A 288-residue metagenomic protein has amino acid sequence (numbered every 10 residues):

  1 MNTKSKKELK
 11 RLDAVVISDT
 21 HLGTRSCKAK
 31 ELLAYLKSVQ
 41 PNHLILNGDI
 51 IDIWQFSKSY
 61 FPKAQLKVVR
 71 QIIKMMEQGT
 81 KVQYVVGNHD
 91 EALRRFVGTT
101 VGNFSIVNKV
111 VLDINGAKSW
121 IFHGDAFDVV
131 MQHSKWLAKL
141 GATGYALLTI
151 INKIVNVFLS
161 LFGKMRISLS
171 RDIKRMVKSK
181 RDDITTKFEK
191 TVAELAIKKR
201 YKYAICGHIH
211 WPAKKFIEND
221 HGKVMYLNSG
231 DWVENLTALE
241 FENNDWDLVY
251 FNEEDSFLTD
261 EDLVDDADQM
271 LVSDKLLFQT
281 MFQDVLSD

Functional and structural regions predicted by a protein language model:
S5-D13, L22-I114: Core catalytic region of metal-dependent phosphoesterases/phosphodiesterases, especially metallo-beta-lactamase-like
D13-H21, K118-D125, M225-G230: Active-site-proximal beta-strand elements of phosphoester/diester hydrolases
V15, I45, Q83-V85, W120 (+2 more regions): Hydrophobic/aromatic beta-strand patches that form the interior of the parallel beta-sheet core in alpha/beta enzyme
D19, G48-D49, G87, H123 (+2 more regions): Active-site glycine-centered loops adjacent to acidic/histidine catalytic or metal-binding residues that shape
G102-K109, D125, V129-K139, D182 (+1 more regions): Conserved beta-sheet core of the metallophosphoesterase superfamily
I106, N115, L169-K202, W211-P212 (+1 more regions): Non-catalytic terminal accessory segments
L112-N115, I217-D288: Binuclear metal-dependent phosphoesterase catalytic core
G124-F188: Active-site-proximal loop/helix segment associated with metal-binding centers of metalloenzymes
